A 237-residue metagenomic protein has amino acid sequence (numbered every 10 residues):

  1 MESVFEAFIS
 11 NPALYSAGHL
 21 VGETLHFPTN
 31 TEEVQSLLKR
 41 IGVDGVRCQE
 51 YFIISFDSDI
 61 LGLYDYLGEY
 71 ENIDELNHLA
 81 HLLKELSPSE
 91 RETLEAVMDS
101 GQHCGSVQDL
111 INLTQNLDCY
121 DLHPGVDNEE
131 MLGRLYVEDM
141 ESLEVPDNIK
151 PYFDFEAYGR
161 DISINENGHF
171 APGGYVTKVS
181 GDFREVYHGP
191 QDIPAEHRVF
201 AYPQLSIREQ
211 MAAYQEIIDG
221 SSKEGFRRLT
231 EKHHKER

Functional and structural regions predicted by a protein language model:
M1-R47: N-terminal ordered "arm"
S10-S16, F56-S58, V176-V179: Short, flexible beta-strand-to-coil junctions
L14-H19, D59-L63, F183-V186: Short, surface-exposed beta-strand/loop "edge" segments at domain boundaries and coil↔beta transitions
E32-G105: Structured domain cores in non-transmembrane regions
L94-E138: Extracytoplasmic/secretory-pathway segments with low complexity and glycosylation-like composition
D147-Y202, A212: Glycine-rich, aromatic-bearing surface loops/beta-hairpins
D154, I207-R237: Non-Sec secretion/translocation targeting segments of pathogen effectors
